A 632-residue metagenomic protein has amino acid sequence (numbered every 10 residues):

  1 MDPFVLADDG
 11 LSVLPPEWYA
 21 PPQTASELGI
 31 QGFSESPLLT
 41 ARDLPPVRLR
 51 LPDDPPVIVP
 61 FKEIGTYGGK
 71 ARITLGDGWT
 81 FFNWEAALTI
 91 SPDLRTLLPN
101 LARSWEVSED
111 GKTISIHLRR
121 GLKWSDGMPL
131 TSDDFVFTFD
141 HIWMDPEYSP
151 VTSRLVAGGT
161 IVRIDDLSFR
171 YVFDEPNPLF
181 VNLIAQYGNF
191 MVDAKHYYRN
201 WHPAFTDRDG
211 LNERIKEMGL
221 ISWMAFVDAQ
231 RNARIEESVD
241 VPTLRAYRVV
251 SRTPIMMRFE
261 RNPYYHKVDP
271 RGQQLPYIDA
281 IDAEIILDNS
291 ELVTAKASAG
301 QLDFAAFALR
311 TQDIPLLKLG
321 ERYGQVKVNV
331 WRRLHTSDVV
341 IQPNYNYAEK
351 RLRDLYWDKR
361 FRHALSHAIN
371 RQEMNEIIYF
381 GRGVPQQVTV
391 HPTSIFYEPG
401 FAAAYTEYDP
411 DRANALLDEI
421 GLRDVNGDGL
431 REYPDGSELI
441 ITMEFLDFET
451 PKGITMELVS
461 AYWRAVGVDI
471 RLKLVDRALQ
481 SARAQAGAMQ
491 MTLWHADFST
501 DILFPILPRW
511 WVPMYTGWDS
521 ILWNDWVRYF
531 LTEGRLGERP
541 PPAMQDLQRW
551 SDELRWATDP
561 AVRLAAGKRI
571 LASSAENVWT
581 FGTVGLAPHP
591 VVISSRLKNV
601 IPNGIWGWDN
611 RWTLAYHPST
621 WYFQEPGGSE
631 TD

Functional and structural regions predicted by a protein language model:
Q31, S36-E109, D140, P242-T243: N-terminal lobe/hinge region of extracytoplasmic solute-binding protein
P56, Y247, S251, M256-M257 (+7 more regions): Detector for C-terminal structural segments
K62-G65, G69-N83, L101, F180-N189 (+5 more regions): A structural "hinge/loop" feature
G76-D93, F190-P276, S290, P399 (+2 more regions): Gly/Pro-rich hinge or "lid" segments in bacterial periplasmic/extracellular proteins
T96, R103-Y148, R170, F180 (+2 more regions): Aromatic- and charge-enriched surface segment that lines or borders ligand/interaction sites
R119, R234-S238, Y264-K318, S460 (+2 more regions): Ligand-site clamp/hinge motif
I142-P146, I161-V162, V250-E260, Y264 (+5 more regions): Extracellular/periplasmic solute-recognition and catalytic clefts
S153-F226, N603: Surface-exposed binding/hinge segments that line and control ligand-binding clefts or catalytic entry sites
